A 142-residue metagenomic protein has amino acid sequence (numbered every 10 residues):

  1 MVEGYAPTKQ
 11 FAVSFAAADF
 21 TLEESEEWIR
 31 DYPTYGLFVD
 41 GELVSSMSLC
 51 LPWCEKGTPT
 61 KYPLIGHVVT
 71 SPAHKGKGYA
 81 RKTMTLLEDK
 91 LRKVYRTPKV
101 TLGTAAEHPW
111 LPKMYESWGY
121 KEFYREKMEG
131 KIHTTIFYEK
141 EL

Functional and structural regions predicted by a protein language model:
M1-E3, K75-G76, I132-F137: Short N-terminal signal/transit or membrane-insertion segments and the immediately adjacent low-complexity/disordered
V2-P72, M84-L86, K90, M128: Acetyl-CoA-dependent GNAT
F15, K77, V100-T101: A generic secondary-structure micro-motif detector that highlights 1-2 residue hydrophobic/ambivalent hotspots embedded
E27, T34-Y35, P63, T97-W118 (+1 more regions): C-terminal "cap" of GNAT-fold acetyltransferases
G41, S45, G78-A80, G119: Conserved phosphate-binding and hydrolysis motifs of nucleotide-dependent enzymes
S71-T85, A106-K113, S117: Conserved glycine-rich acetyl-CoA-binding loop
L91-Y95: Hydrophobic pocket-lining residues that define ligand/cofactor binding sites across diverse proteins
